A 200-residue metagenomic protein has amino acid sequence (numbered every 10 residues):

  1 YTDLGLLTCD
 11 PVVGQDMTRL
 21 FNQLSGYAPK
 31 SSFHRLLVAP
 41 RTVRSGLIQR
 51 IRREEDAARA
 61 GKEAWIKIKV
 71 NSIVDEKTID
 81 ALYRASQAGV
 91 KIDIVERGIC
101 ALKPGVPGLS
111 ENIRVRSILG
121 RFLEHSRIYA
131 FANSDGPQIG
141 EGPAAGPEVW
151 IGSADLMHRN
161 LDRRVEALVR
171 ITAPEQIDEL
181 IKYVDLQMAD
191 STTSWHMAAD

Functional and structural regions predicted by a protein language model:
T2, L6-L37: Polar, glycine-rich mid-to-C-terminal structural blocks that act as macromolecule-binding/assembly scaffolds
D10-G14, A28, P40-A199: PLD/PLD-like phosphodiesterase catalytic module centered on the HKD motif
